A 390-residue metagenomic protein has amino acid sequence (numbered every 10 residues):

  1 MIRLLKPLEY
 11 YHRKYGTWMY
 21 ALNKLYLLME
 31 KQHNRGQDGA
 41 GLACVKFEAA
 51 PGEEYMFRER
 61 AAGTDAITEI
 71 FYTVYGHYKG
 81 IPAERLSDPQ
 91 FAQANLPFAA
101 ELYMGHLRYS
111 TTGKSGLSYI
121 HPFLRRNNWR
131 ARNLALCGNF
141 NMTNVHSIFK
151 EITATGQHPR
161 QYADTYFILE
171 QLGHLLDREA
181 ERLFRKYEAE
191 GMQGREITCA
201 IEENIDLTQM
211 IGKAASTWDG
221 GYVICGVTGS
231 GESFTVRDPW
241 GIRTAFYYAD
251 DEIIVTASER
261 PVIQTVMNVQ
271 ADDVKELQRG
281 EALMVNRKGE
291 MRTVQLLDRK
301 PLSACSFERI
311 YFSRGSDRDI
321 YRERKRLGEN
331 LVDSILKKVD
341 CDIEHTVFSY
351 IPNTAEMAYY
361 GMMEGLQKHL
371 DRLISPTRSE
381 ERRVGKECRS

Functional and structural regions predicted by a protein language model:
M1-Q278, M284-V347, I351-P352: Conserved short alpha-helical segments that host acidic/polar catalytic motifs at enzyme active sites
V145, E356-Y359: Short, well-ordered alpha-helical microsegments
M210, D333, M357, S379-E380: Terminal low-complexity/disordered tails
M362: Active-site diphosphate/adenylate-binding microenvironment
K368-R372: Hydrophobic multi-pass inner-membrane translocation pores used for secretion and envelope-lipid/glycan export
E381-C388: Conserved small/polar residues in nucleotide/adenosyl-binding loops
